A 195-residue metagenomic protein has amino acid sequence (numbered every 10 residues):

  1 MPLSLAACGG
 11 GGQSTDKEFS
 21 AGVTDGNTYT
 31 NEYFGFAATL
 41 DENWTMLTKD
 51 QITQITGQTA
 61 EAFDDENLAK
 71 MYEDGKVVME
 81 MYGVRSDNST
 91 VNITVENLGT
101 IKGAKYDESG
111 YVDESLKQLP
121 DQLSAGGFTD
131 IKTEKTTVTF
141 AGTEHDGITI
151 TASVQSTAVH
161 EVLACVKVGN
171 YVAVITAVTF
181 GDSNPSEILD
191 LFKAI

Functional and structural regions predicted by a protein language model:
S4-A7: C-terminal motif of bacterial Sec signal peptides marking the signal peptidase cleavage site
G9-G12: Bacterial signal peptide processing site
S14-V77: N-terminal "mature-domain start" segment
E32-F36, L40, S89-V91, D146 (+2 more regions): Envelope-exposed proteins and targeting segments
F36, L40, E108-S115, L119 (+1 more regions): Stable alpha-helical elements in mature extracytoplasmic
E42-W44, Q122-L123, G169-I195: Surface-exposed amphipathic alpha-helical segments
W44, I148-A152, T157-V174: A short, solvent-exposed beta-edge/loop patch
I52-V154, A158-H160: Conserved polar/disulfide-associated segments of primarily extracytoplasmic proteins
